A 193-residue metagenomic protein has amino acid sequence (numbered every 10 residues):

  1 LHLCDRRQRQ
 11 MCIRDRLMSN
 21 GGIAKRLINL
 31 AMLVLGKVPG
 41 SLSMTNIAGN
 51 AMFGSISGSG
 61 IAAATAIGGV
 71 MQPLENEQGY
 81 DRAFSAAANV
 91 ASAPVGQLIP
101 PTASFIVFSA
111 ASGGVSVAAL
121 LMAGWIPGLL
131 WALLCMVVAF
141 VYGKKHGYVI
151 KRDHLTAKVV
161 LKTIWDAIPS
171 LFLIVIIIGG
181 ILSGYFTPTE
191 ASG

Functional and structural regions predicted by a protein language model:
L1-I13: Single conserved hydrophobic/aromatic residue that forms the stacking wall/gate of nucleotide- or nucleobase-binding
R16, A51-M52, P94, I106-A111 (+1 more regions): Alpha-helical transmembrane segments of multipass membrane proteins
N20, G36-K37, G79, G114 (+1 more regions): Helix-loop interface residues and adjacent transmembrane-helix termini in multi-pass membrane transporters, primarily
I23-L35, G69-M71, I150-H154: Flexible loop linkers connecting adjacent transmembrane helices in multi-pass alpha-helical membrane transporters
A31-F108: Hydrophobic transmembrane alpha-helices that form the pore/transport pathway of multi-pass ion and small-solute
I106, A119-G193: Long, contiguous bundles of hydrophobic transmembrane helices that form the permeation core of multi-pass
S109, G113-A119: Helix-termination/interfacial motifs at the ends of transmembrane alpha-helices
